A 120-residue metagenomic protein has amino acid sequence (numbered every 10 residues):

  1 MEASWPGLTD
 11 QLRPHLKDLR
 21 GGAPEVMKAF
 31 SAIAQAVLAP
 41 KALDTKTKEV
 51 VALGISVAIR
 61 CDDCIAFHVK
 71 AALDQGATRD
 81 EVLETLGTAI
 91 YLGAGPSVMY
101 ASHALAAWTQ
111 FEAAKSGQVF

Functional and structural regions predicted by a protein language model:
M1-T47, M99-F120: Acidic, glycine/proline-rich low-complexity segments that act as flexible tails and inter-domain linkers
F30, A34, V50-V57, T85-I90 (+1 more regions): Short alpha-helical scaffolding segments that buttress acidic/His motifs in well-ordered protein cores
A36-A39, K70, D74, Y91: General structural signal for alpha-helix termini and helix-helix connectors
T45-V50, R79-T85: Alpha-helical scaffolds flanking conserved acidic
C61-C64: Short cysteine clusters
F67-R79, L105: Iron-sulfur (Fe-S) cluster-binding segments and ferredoxin-like electron-carrier domains, especially [2Fe-2S]
L83-T109: C-terminal structural segments of small proteins and small subunits
